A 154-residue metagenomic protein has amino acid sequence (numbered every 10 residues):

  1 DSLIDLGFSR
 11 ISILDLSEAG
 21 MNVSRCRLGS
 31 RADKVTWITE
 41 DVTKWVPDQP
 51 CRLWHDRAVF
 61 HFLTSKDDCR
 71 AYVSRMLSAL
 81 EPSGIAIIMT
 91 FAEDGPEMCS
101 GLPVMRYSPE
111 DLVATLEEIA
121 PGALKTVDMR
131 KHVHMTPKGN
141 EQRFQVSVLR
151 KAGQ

Functional and structural regions predicted by a protein language model:
D1-Q49, L63-Q154: Class I (Rossmann-like) S-adenosyl-L-methionine-dependent methyltransferase catalytic domain, capturing the SAM-binding
H55: A conserved beta-strand element that flanks and buttresses the S-adenosyl-L-methionine
A58-F62: Short catalytic micro-motifs in class I SAM-dependent methyltransferases
